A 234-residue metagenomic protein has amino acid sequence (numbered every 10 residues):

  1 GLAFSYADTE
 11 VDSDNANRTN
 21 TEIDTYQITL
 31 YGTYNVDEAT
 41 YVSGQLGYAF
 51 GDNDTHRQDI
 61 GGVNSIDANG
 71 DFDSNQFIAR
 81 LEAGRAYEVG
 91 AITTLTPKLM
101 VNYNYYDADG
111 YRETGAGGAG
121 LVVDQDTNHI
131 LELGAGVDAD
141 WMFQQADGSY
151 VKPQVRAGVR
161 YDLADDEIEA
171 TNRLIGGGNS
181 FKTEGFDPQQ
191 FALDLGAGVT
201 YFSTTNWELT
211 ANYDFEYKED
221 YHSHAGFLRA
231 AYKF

Functional and structural regions predicted by a protein language model:
G1-F234: Membrane translocator/pore-forming domains, dominated by Gram-negative outer-membrane beta-barrels
